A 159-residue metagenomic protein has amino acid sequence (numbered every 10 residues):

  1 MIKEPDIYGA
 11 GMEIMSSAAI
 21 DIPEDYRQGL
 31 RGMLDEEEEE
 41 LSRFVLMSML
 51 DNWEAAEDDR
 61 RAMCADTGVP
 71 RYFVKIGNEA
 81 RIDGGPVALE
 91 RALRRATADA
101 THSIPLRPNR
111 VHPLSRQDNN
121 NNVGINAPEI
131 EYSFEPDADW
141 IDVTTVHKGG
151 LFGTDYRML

Functional and structural regions predicted by a protein language model:
M1-L159: Non-transmembrane, aqueous-exposed alpha-helical and coiled segments at domain scale
